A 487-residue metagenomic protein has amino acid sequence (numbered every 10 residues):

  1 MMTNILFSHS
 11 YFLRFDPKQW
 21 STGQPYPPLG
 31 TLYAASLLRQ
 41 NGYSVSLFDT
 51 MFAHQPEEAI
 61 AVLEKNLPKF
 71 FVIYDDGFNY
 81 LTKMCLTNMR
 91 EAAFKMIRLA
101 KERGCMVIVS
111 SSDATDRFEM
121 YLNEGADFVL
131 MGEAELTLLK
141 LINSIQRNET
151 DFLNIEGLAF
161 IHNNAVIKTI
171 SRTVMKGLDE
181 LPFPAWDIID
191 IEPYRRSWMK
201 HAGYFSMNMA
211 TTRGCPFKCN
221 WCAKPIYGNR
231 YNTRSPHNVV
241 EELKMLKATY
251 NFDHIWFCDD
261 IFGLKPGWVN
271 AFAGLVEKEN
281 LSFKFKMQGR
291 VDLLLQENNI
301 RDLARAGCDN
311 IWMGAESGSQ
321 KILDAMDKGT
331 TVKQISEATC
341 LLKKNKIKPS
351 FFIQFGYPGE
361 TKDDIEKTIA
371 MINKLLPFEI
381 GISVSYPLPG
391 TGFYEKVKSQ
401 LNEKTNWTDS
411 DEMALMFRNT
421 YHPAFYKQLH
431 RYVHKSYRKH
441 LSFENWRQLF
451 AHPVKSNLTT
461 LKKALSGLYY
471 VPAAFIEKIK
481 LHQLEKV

Functional and structural regions predicted by a protein language model:
M2-K244, T249-N251: Acidic, low-complexity intrinsically disordered segments
T3-F7, I60, E64, K69 (+2 more regions): Radical SAM enzyme core and accessory elements
L13-P17, N79-L81, D116-F118, N163 (+6 more regions): Flexible glycine/acidic-rich beta-alpha junction loops that bind and position SAM and/or redox cofactors in anaerobic
Y26, D179, P184-F352, A370: Radical SAM [4Fe-4S] cluster-binding motif and immediate context
S44-S46, V107, F285, P349 (+1 more regions): Hydrophobic anchor at the start of a short beta-strand that flanks the dinucleotide cofactor-binding loop
P68, V129-G132, F272-V276, T361-P377: Short, electropositive alpha-helical surface patch
V72-Y74, A134, N299-G318, F378-P387: Non-cysteine beta-strand/loop elements that form the S-adenosyl-L-methionine
L86-K95, N270-A271, K328-Q334, D364-E366: Charged helix-capping and loop-helix junction motifs
